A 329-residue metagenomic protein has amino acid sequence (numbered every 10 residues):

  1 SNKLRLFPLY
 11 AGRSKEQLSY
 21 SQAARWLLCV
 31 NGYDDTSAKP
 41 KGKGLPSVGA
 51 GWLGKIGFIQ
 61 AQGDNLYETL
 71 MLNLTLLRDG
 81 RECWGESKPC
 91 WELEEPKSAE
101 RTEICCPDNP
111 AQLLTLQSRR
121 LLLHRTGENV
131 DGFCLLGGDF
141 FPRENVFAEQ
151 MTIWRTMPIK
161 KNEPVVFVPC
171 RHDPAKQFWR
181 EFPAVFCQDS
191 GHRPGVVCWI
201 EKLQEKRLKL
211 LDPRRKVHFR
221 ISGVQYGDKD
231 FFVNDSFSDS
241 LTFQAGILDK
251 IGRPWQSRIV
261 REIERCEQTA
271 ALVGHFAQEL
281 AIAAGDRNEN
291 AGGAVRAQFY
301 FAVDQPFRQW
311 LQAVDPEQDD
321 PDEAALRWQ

Functional and structural regions predicted by a protein language model:
S1-N2, C29, D34-D35, K39-Q329: Extended alpha-helical scaffolding segments
S1-R13: Charged, alpha-helical interface segments at or near domain boundaries
K15-Q17, R119: Residue-level detector of short, conserved catalytic/binding motifs and their immediate flanks
S19-Q22: Short Cys/His-rich metal-coordination motifs, predominantly Zn2+-binding knuckles/fingers
A24-L27: Short functional micro-motifs and their immediate structural scaffolds
